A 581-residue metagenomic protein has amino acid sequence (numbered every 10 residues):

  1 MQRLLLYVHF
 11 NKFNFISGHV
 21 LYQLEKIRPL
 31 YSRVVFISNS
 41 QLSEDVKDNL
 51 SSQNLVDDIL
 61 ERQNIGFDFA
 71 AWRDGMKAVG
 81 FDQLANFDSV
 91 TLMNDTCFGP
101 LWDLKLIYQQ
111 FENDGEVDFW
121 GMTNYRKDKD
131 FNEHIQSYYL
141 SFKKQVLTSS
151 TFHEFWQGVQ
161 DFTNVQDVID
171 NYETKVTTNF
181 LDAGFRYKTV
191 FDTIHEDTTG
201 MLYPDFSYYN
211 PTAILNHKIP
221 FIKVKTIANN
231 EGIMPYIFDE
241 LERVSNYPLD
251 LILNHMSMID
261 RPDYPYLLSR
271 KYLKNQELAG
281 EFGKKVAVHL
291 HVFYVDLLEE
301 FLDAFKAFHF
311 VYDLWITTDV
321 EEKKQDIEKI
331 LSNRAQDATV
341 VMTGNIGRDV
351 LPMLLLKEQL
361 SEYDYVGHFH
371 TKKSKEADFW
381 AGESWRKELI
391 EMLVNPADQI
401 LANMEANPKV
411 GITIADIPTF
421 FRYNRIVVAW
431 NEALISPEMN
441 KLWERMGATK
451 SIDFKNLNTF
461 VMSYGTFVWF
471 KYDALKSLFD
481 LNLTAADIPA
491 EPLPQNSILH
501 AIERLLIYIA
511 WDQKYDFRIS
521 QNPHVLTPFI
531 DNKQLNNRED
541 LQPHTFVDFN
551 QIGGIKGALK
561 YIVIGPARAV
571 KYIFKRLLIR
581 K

Functional and structural regions predicted by a protein language model:
M1-K581: ER/Golgi luminal nucleotide-sugar-dependent glycosyltransferases, focusing on the catalytic module
